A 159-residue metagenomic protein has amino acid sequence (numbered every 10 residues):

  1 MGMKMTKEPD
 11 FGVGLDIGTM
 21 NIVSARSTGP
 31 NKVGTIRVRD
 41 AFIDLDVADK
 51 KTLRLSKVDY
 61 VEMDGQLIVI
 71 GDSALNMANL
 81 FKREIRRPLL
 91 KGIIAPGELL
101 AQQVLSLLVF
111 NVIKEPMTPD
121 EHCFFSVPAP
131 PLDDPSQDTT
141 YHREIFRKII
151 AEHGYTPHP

Functional and structural regions predicted by a protein language model:
M1-I36, D40-Q66, I70-P159: Nucleotide/phosphate-binding catalytic cleft detector across ATP-hydrolyzing and phosphate-transferring enzymes
